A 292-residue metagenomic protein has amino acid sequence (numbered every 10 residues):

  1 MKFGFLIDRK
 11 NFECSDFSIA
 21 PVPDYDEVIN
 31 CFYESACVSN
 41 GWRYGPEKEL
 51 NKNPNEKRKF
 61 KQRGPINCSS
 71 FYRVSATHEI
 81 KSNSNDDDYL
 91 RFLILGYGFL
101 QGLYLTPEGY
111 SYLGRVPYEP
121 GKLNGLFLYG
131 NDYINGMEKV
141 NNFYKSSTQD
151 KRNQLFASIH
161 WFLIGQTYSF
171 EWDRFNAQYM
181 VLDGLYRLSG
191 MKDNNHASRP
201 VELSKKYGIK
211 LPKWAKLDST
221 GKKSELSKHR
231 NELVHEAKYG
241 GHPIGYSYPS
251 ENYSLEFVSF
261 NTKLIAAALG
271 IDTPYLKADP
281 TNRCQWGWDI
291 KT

Functional and structural regions predicted by a protein language model:
M1-N176, L255, S259-A267, I271-K291: Charged, non-catalytic interaction/linker regions at domain boundaries that couple catalytic cores to substrate
R9, S169, D183, A237-K238: Short, flexible loop/turn elements at secondary-structure junctions
S158, Y179, L233-V234: Long, contiguous hydrophobic alpha-helical segments, chiefly transmembrane helices and signal peptides
F175-G221: Flexible secondary-structure boundary motifs
G190, N231-H242, A266-P274: Charged/polar positions within long, soluble alpha-helices
W214-E251: Histidine-centered, metal-coordinating catalytic motifs and their short helical/loop contexts
